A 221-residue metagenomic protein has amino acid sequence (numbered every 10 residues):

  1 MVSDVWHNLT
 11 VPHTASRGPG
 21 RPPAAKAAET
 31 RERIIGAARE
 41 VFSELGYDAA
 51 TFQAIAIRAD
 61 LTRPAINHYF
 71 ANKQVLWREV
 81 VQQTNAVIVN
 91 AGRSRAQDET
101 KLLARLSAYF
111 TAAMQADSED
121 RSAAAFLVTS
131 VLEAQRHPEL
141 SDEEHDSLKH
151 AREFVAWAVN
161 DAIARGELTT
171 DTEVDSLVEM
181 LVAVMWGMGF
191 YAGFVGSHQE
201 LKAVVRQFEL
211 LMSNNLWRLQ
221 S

Functional and structural regions predicted by a protein language model:
M1-E29, L219-S221: N-terminal intrinsically disordered/low-complexity leader segments
R33, A37-V75, E79: Helix-turn-helix
E44-D48, E99, D120, R165: Short coil/turn segments at alpha/beta junctions that flank glycine-rich nucleotide-binding fingerprints
E79, N90-A123, V174-L181, V205 (+1 more regions): Hydrophobic alpha-helical connector segments
Q82-I88: Short, basic, alpha-helical segments at the C-terminal edge of helix-turn-helix-like DNA-binding modules
A104-R105, S118-D142: Amphipathic alpha-helical segments used for helix-helix packing
E139-H145, K149, I163-M212, L219-S221: Hydrophobic/aromatic-rich alpha-helical bundle segments in the mid-to-C-terminal region
